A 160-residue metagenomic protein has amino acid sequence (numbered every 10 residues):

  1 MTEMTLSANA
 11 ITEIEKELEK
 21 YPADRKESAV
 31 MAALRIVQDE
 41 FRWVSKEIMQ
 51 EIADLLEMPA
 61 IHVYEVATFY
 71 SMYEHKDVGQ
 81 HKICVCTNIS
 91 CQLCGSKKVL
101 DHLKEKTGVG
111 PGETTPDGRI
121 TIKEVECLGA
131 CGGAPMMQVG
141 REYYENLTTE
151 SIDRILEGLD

Functional and structural regions predicted by a protein language model:
M1-D160: Signature of N-terminal electron-transfer/Fe-S-associated modules in redox systems
